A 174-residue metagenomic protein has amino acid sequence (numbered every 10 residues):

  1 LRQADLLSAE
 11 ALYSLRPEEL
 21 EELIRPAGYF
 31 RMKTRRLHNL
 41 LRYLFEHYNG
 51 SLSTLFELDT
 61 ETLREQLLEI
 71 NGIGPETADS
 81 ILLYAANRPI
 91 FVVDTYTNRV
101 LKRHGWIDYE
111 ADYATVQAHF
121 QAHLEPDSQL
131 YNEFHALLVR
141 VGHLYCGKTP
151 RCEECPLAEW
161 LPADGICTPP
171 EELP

Functional and structural regions predicted by a protein language model:
L1-L173: Catalytic cores of DNA base-excision repair glycosylases
